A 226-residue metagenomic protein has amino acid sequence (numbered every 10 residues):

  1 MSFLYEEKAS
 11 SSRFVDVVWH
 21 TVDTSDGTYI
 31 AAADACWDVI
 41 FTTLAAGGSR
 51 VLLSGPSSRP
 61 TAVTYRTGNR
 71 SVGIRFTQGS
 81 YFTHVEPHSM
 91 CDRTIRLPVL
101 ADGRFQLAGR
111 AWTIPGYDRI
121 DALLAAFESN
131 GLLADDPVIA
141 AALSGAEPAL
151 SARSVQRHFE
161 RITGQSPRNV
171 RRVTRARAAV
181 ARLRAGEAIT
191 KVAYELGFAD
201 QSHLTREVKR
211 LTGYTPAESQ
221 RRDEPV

Functional and structural regions predicted by a protein language model:
M1-A152, I162-S166, A181-R184, A188-A199 (+2 more regions): Alpha-helical bundle regulatory/interaction domains
T43, V170-V173: Conserved short hydrophobic patches within well-ordered secondary structure
F159, R171, E207-K209, Q220: DNA major-groove recognition helix of helix-turn-helix
R175-A178: Pre-recognition alpha-helix immediately N-terminal to the DNA-recognition helix within helix-turn-helix or winged-helix
